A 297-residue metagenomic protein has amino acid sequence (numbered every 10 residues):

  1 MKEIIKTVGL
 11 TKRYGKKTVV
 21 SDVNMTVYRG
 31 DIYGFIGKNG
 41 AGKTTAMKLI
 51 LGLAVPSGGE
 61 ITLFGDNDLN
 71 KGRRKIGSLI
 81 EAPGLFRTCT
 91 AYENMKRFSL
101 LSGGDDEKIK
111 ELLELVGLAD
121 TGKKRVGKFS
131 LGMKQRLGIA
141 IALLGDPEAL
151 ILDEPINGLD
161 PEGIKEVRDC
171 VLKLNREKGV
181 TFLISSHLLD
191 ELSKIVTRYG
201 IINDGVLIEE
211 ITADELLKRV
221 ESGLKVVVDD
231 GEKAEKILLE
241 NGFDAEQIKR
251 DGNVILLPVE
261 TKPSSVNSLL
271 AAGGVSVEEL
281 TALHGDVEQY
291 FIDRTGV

Functional and structural regions predicted by a protein language model:
M1-I5, G296-V297: Short, Lys/Arg-enriched, disordered terminal segments
E3-I5, K12-I184, L189-N203, L207-E209: ABC transporter nucleotide-binding domains
V20, G72, R219-E221, R250-G252: Short, solvent-exposed coil/turn segments
D214-K218: Short acidic-hydrophobic catalytic motif
S222-V297: Short, charged/small-residue-rich alpha-helical element at the C-terminal edge of ABC transporter nucleotide-binding
